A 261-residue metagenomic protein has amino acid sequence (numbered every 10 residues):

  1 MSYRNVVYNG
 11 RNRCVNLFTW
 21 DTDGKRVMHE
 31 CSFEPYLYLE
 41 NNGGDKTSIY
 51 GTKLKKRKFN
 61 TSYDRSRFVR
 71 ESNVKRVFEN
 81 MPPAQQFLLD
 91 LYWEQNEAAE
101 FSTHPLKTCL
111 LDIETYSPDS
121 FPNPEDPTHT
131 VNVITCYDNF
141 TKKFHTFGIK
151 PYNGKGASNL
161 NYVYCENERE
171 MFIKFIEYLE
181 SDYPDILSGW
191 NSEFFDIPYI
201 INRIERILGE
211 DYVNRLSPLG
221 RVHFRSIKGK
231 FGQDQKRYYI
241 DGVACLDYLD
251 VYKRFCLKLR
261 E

Functional and structural regions predicted by a protein language model:
M1-E261: The two-metal-ion catalytic cores of nucleic-acid processing enzymes
